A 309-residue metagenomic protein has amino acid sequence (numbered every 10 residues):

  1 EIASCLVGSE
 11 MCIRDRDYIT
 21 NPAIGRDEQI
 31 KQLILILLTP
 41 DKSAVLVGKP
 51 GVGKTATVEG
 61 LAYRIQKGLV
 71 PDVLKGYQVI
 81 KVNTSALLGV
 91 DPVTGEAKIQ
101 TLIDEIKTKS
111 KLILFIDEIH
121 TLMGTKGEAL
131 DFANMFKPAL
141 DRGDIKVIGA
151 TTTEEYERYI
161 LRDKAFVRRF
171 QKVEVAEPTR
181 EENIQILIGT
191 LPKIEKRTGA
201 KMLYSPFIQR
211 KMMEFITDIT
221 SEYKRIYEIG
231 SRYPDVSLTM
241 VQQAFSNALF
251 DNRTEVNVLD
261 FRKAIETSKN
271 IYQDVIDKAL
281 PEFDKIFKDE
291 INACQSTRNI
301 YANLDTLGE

Functional and structural regions predicted by a protein language model:
E1-G8, I13: Single conserved hydrophobic/aromatic residue that forms the stacking wall/gate of nucleotide- or nucleobase-binding
N21-L33: N-terminal pre-P-loop "Q-motif" helix
T39-G60: Walker A/P-loop nucleotide-binding motif
Q78-K107: Short glycine-rich substrate-engagement loop in P-loop NTPases that contacts/grips substrate
I103-D104, I116-K146, A150, E154-A165: Conserved catalytic/switch belt of AAA+ P-loop NTPases
I160-A176: A short helix-turn-beta junction within AAA+ P-loop NTPase domains corresponding to the substrate/partner-engaging
Q171-I186, R197-F207: Conserved AAA+ ATPase "SRH/arginine-finger" region at the nucleotide-binding site
R197-I208, D218-G308: C-terminal helical "lid" subdomain and adjoining coupling/linker elements of P-loop NTPases
